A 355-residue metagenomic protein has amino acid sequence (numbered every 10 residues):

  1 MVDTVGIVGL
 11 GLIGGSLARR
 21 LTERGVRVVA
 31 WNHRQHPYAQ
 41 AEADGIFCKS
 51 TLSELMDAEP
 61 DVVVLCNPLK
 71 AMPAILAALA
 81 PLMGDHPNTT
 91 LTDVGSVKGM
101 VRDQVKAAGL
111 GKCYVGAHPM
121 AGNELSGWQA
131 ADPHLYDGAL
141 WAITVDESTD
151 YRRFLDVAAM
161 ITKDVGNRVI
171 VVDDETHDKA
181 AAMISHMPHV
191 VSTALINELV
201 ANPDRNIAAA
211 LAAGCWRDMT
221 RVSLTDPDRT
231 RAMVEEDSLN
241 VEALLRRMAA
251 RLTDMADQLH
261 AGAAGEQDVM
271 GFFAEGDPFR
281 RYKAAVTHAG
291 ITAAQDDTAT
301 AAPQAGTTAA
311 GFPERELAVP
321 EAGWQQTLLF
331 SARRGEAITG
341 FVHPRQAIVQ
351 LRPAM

Functional and structural regions predicted by a protein language model:
M1-E54, V62: NAD(P)+-binding Rossmann beta1-loop-alpha1 motif at the extreme N-terminus of oxidoreductases
T4, R27, N88, C113 (+1 more regions): Residues at the starts of beta-strands that form the adenosine-phosphate
E54-H86, T90: Rossmann-like NAD(P)-binding element
C66-P68, G95, V145: Glycine-rich, N-terminal phosphate-binding loop of Rossmann-like dinucleotide-binding domains
I75-Q129: Rossmann-like NAD(P)(H) cofactor-binding subdomain of soluble oxidoreductases
L135-L224: Internal alpha-helical scaffold of NAD(P)-dependent oxidoreductase catalytic cores
I207-R281: Interdomain hinge/lid region at the active-site interface of Rossmann-like NAD(P)-dependent oxidoreductases
A250, Q258, G262, Q267-M355: Long, low-complexity C-terminal extensions of enzymes
